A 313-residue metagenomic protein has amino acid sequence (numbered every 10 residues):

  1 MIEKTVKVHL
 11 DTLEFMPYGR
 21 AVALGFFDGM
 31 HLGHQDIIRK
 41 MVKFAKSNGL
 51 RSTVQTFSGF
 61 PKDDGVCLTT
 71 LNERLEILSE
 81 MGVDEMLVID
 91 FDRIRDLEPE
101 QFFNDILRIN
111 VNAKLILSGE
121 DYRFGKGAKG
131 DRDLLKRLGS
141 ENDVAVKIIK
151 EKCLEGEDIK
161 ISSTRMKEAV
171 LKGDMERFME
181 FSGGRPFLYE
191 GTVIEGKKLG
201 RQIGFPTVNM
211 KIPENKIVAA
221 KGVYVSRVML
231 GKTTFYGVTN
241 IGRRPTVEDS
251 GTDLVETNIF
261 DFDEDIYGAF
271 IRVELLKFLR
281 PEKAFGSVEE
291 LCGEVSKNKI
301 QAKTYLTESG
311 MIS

Functional and structural regions predicted by a protein language model:
I2-E3, M86, V146, V273: Generic structural signal for residues in well-ordered beta-strands
I2-L13: Short acidic-hydrophobic, aromatic-tinged amphipathic segments that line or gate anion-handling sites
D11-L71: N-terminal catalytic cores of NTP/NDP-binding nucleotidyl/phosphoryl-transfer enzymes
H31, L78, I116, F178 (+2 more regions): Residue-level signal for inorganic ion chemistry
F60-N142: N-terminal Rossmann-like or analogous alpha/beta NTP/dinucleotide-binding catalytic cores that position adenine
D143-N240: Glycine-rich, Lys/Arg-enriched anion-binding loops that position phosphate/diphosphate groups for phosphoryl
E195-S313: Phosphate/ribose-recognition catalytic cores of enzymes acting on nucleotide-derived substrates
